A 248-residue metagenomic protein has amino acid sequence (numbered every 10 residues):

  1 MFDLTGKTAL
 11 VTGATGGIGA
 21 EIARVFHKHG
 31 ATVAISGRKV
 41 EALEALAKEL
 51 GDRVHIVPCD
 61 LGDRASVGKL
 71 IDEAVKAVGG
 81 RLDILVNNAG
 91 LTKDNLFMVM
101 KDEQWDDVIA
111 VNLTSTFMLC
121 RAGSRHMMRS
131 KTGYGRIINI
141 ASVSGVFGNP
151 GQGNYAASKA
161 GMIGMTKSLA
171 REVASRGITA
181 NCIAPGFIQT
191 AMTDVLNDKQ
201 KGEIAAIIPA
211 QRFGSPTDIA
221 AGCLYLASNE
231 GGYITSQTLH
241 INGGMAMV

Functional and structural regions predicted by a protein language model:
T8, T15-G17: Conserved glycine-rich cofactor-binding loop
V86, A174, T179, I234-S236 (+1 more regions): Short, small/polar-rich loop/turn modules that mediate ligand/substrate recognition or access, typified
L96-F97, K101-I109, T193, I204: Substrate-binding pocket helix/loop in short-chain dehydrogenase/reductase
C120, S158, T166: Active-site helix of classical SDR
R125, R171-S175, G232: Alpha-helical segment proximal to the catalytic Tyr-Lys
S142: Residue(s) in the substrate-gating loop at a strand-loop-helix junction that position the organic substrate next
F147, L224, T235-V248: Short C-terminal tail/terminal secondary-structure segment of NAD(P)H-dependent dehydrogenase/reductase domains
